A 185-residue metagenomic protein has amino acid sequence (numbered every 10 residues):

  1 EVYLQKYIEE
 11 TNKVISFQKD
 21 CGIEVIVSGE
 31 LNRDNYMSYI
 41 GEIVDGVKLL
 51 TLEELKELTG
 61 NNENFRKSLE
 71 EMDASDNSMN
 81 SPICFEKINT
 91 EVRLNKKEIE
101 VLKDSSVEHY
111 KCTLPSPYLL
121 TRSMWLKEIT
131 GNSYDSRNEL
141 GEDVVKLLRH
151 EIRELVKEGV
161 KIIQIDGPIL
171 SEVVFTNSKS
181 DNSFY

Functional and structural regions predicted by a protein language model:
E1-Y185: Domain-level signal for soluble alpha/beta catalytic cores
